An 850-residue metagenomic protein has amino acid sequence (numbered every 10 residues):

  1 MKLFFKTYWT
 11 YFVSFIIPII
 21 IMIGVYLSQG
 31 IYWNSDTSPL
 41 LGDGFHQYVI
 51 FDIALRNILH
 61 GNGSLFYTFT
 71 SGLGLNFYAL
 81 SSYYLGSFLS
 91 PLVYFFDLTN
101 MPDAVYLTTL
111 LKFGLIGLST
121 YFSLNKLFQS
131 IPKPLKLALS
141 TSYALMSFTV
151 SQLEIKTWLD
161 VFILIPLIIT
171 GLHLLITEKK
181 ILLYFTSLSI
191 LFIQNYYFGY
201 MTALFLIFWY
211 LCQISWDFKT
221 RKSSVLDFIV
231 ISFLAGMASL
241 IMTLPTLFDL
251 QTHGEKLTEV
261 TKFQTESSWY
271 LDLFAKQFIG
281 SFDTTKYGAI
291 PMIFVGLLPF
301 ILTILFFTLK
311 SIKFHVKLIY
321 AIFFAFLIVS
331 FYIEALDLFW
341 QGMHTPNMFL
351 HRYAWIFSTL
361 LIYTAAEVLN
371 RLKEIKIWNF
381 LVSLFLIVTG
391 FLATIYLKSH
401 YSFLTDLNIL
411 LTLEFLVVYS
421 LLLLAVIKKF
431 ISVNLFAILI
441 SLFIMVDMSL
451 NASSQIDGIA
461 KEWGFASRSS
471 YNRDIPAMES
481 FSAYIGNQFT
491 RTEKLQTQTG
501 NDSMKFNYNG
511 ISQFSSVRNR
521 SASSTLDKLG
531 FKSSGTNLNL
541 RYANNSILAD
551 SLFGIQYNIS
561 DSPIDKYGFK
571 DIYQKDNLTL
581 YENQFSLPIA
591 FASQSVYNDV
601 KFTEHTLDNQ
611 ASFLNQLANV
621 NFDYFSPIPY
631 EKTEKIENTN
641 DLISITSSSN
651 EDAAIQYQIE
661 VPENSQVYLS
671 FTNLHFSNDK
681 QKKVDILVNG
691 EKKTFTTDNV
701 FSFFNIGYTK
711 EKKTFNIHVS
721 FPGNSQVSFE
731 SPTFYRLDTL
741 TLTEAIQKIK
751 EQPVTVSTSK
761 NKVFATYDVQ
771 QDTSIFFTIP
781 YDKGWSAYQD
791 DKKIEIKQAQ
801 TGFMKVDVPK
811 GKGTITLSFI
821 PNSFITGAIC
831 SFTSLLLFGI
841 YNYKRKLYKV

Functional and structural regions predicted by a protein language model:
M1-I31, N434-L435, I440, L836-V850: Start-transfer (signal-anchor) and selected internal transmembrane alpha helices of multi-pass inner/ER membrane
K2, E631-V850: Active-site-proximal, structured, solvent-exposed surfaces of multi-pass membrane proteins that position macromolecular
Y11, F15-T120, T141-F162, M201 (+4 more regions): Membrane-interface coil-to-helix junctions
G42, H46-Q47, I53, F88 (+9 more regions): Periplasmic/ER-lumenal interhelical loops and adjacent helix-loop junctions in multi-pass membrane proteins
Y78-Y83, P102-L115, L135, S142-P166 (+6 more regions): Membrane-interface micro-motifs in multi-pass membrane enzymes
T109, F113-L127, K133-I176, K180-S215 (+4 more regions): Membrane-embedded helix bundles of polyisoprenyl
F198, I322, F326, H344-S470 (+1 more regions): Contiguous transmembrane helix-bundle modules in multi-pass membrane proteins
F443-G464, A483-L552, L587-P588, A592-E604 (+1 more regions): Extracytoplasmic/lumenal acceptor-recognition loop(s) of multi-pass membrane glycoenzymes
